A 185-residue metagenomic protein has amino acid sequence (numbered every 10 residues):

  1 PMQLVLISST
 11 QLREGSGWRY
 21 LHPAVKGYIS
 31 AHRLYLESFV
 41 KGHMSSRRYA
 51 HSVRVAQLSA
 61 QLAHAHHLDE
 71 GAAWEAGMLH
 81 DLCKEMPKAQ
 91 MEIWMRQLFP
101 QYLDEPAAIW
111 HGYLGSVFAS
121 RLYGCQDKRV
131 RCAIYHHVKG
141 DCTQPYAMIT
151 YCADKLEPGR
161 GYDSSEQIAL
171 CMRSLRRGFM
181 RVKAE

Functional and structural regions predicted by a protein language model:
P1-E37: Classical nucleotidyltransferase
W18, S52, A108: Charged, low-complexity surface patches
P23, G27, V53-Q57, Y113 (+2 more regions): Short, contiguous clusters of charged residues that form electrostatic/catalytic patches at enzyme active sites, used
K26, S30, V53-A56, W74 (+1 more regions): Short, well-structured alpha-helical segments
K41-H43, A60-F179: Divalent metal-dependent catalytic cores for phosphoryl transfer on phosphate-bearing substrates
S46-A50: A short, charge-rich alpha-helical start-of-domain segment used by transcription regulators
F179-E185: Amphipathic, Lys/Arg-enriched alpha-helical patches that create a basic surface for binding polyanionic ligands
